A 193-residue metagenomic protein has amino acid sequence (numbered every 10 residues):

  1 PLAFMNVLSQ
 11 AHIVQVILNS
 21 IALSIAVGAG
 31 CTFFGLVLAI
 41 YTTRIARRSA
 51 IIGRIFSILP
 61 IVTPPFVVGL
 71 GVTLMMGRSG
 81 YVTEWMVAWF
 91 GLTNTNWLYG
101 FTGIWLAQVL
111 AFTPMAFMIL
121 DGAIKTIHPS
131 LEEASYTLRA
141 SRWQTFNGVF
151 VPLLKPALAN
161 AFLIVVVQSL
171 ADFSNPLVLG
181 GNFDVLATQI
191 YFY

Functional and structural regions predicted by a protein language model:
P1, S9-K125, L153-S174: Membrane-water interface segments at the C-terminal ends of transmembrane alpha-helices in multi-pass inner-membrane
N6-V7, A123-I124, G148, P176-L179 (+1 more regions): Short alpha-helical segment immediately N-terminal to, or the first helix within, an HTH/HTH-like DNA-binding domain
L74, F173-Y193: Glycine-rich helix-loop "coupling/hinge" segments at transmembrane-helix boundaries in multipass transporters
L131: Helix-turn-helix DNA-binding elements, focusing on the entry/boundary residues of the two helices that contact DNA
A134-S135, T145, V149, I190: Hydrophobic positions on the alpha-helical face of helix-turn-helix-like DNA-binding modules
L138-A140, P152: Glycine/proline-centered hinge or cleavage motifs at structural transition points of membrane proteins
A140-T145, G181-D184: Gly/Pro- and small hydrophobic-enriched strand-loop and loop-to-helix capping segments that sit at the rims
